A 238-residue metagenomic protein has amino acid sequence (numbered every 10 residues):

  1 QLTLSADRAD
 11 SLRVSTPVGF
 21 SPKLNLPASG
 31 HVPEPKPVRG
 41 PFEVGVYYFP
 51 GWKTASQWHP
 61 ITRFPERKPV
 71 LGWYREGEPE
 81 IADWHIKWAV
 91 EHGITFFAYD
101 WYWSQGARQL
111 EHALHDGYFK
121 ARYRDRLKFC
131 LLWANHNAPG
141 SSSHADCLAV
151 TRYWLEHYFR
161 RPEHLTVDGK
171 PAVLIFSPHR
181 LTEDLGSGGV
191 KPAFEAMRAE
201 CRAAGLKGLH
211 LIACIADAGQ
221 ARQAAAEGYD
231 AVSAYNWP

Functional and structural regions predicted by a protein language model:
L2-A6: Short, aromatic- and glycine-rich surface loops/edge beta-strands on solvent-exposed regions
D7-P238: Glycan-processing catalytic domains of CAZymes
